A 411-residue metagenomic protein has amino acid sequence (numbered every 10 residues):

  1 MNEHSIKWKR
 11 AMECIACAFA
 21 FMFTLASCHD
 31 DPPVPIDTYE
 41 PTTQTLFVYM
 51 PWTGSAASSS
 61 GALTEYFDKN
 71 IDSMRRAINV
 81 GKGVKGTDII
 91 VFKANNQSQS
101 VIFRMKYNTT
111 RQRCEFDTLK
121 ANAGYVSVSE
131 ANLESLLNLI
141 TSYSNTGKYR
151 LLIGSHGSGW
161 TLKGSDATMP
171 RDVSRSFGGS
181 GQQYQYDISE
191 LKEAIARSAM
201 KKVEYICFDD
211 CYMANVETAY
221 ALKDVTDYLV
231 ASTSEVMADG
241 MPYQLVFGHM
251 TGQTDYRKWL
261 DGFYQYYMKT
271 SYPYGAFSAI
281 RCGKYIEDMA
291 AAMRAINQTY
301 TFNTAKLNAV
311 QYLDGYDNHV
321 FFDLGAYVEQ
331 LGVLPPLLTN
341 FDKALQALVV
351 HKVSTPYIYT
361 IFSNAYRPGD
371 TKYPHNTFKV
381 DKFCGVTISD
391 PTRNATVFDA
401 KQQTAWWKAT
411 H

Functional and structural regions predicted by a protein language model:
M1-H4, A20-L46, D390: Bacterial Sec-dependent N-terminal signal peptides
E3-I15: Bacterial N-terminal signal peptides that target proteins for export
I36-D37, N138, S142-Y143, D166-H411: Terminal, contiguous helix-loop blocks that mediate binding/assembly
T42-T45, G83-I89, S144-R150, M200-Y205 (+1 more regions): Loop/turn elements at helix/coil->beta-strand transitions in domains of secreted/extracellular proteins
W52-S55, N95-Q99, Y125, S155-T161 (+4 more regions): Solvent-exposed loop/turn segments at secondary-structure junctions within structured extracellular/periplasmic domains
S58-S60, V101-F103, T161-D166, T218-A219 (+1 more regions): Short, solvent-exposed loop/turn and secondary-structure capping segments
L63-N95: N-terminal carbohydrate-binding/catalytic regions of secreted carbohydrate-active enzymes
I89-Y149, S155, W160-T161, T168-Q183: Substrate-binding cleft of extracellular glycoside hydrolase catalytic domains
